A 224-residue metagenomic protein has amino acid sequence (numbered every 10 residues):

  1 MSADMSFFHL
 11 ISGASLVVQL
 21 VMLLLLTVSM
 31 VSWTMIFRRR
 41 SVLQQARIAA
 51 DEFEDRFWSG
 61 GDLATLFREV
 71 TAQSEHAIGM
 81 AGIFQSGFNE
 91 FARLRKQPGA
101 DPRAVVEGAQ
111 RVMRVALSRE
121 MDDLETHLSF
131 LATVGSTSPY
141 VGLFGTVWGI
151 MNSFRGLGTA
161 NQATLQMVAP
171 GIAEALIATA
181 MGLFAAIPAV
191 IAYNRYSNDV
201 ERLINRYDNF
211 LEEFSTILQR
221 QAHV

Functional and structural regions predicted by a protein language model:
M1-D55: Hydrophobic membrane-targeting segments
V21-V31, S138-V141, G145-W148, L183: Residue-level signal for the membrane-embedded core of alpha-helical transmembrane segments, especially mid-helix
L23-L24, A169, I177, M181: Alpha-helical transmembrane segments of multi-pass inner-membrane proteins, especially transporters/permeases
L25-V28, V190, N194: Alpha-helical transmembrane segments of multi-pass membrane proteins
I48-V141, I150-T164, I191-V224: Predominantly long cytosolic amphipathic alpha-helical stalk/bundle segments
N161-A175: Hydrophobic alpha-helical transmembrane segments and adjacent short intramembrane/lumenal linkers of inner/organellar
A175-I191: Hydrophobic alpha-helical transmembrane segments of polytopic membrane proteins
